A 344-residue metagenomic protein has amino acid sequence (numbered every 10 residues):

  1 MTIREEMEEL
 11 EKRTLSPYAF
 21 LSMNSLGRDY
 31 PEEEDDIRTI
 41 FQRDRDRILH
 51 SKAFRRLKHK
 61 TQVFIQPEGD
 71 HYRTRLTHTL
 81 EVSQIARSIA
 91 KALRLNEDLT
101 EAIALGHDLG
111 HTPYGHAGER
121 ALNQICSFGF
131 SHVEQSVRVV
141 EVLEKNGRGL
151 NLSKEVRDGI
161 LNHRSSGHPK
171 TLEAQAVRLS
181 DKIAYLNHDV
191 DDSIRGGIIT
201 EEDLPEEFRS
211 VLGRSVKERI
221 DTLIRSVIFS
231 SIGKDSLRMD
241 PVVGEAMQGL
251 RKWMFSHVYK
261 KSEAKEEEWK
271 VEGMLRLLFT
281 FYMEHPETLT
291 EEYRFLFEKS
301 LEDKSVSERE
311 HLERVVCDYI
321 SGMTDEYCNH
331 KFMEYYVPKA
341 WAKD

Functional and structural regions predicted by a protein language model:
M1-T79, S83-I89, N96-E97, F130-D344: Histidine-centered, transition-metal-coordinating active-site segments
L99, I103-N146: A generic, well-ordered mixed alpha/beta core segment in the N-terminal half of proteins
